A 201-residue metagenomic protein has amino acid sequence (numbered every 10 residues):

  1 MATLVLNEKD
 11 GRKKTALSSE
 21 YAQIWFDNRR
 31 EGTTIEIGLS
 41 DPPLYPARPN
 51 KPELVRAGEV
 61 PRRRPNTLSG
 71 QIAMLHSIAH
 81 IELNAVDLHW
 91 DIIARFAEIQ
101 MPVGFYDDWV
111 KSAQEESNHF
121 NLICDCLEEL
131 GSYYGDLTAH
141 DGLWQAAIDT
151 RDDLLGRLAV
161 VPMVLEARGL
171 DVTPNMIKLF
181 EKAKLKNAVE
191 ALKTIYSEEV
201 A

Functional and structural regions predicted by a protein language model:
M1-A201: Non-heme di-metal
